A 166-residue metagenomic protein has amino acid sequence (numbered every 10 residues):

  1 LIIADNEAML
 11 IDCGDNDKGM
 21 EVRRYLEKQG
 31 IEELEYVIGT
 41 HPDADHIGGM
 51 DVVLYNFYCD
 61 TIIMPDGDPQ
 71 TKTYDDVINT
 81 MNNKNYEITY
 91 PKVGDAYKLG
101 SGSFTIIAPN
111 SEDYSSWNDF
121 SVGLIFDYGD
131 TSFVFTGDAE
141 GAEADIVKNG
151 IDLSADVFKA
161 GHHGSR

Functional and structural regions predicted by a protein language model:
L1-R166: Non-globular, low-confidence helical/coil segments that flank catalytic cores
